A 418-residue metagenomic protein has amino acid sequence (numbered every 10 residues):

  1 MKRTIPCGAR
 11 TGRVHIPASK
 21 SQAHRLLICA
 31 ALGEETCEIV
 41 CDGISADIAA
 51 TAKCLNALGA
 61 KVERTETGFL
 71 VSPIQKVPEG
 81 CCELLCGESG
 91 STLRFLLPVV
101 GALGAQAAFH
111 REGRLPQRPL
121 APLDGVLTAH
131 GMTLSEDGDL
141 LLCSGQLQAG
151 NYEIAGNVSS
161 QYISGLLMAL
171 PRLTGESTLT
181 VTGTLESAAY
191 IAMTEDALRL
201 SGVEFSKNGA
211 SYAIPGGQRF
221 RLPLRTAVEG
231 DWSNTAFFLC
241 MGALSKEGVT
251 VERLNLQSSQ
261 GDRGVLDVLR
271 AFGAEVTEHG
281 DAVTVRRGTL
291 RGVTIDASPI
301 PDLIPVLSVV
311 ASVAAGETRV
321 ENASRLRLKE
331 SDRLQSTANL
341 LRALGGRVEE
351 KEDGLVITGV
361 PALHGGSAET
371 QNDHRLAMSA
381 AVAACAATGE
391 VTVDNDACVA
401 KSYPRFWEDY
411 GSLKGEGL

Functional and structural regions predicted by a protein language model:
M1-L418: Short, structured segments at the rim of ligand-binding sites
